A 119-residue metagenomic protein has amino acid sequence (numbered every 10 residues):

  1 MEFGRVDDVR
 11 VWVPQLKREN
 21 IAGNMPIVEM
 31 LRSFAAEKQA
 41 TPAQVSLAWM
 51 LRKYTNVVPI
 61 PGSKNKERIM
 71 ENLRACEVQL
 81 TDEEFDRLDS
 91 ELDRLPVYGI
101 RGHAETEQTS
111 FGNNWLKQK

Functional and structural regions predicted by a protein language model:
M1-D8, S33, T41, L47: Aromatic-lined glycan-binding groove of carbohydrate-active enzymes
V6-E37, R52, N56, M70-K119: Terminal-tail/helix-coil boundary detector
A43, V57: Short acidic/polar active-site loop segments enriched in Thr and Asp
P59-P61: Hydrophobic faces of well-ordered beta-strands that scaffold small-molecule active sites in alpha/beta enzyme cores
